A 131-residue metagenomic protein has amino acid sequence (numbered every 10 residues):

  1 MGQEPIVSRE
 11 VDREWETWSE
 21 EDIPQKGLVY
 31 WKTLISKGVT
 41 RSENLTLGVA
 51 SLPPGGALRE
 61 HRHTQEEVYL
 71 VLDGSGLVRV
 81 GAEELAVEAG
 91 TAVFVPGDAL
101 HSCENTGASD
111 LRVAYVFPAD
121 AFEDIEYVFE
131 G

Functional and structural regions predicted by a protein language model:
M1-N44, I125-G131: A short, N-terminal "cap"/entry segment at the start of jelly-roll beta-barrel domains of the cupin/DSBH fold
W31-S36, G48-H63: Conserved short histidine dyad/triad with adjacent acidic residue
R41, G97-F122: Ligand-binding loop in jelly-roll beta-barrel domains
A50, S75, E83-L85: Well-ordered beta-strand scaffold positions
P54, T64, E83, A99-L100 (+1 more regions): A generic "binding-loop/recognition-motif" signal
E66, V71-G76: Glycine- and acidic-residue-biased ligand/ion/polar-headgroup-sensing regions
A82-G97: Short acidic-glycine-tyrosine-enriched beta hairpin
